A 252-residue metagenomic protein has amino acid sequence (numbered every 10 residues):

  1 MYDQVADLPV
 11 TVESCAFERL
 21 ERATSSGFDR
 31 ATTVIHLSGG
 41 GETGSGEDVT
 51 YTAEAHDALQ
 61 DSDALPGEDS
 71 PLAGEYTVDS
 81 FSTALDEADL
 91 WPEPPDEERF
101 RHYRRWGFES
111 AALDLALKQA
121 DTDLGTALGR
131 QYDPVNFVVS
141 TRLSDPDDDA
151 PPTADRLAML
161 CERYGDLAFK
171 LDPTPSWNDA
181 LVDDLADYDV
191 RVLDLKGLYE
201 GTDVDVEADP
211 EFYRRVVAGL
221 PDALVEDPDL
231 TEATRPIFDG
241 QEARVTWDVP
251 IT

Functional and structural regions predicted by a protein language model:
M1-H56: Structured beta-strand/loop patches that form or line metal/cofactor-binding pockets in enzymes
Y2, S38-G39, T43-A120: Metal- or metallocofactor-binding catalytic centers and their adjacent structured scaffolds across diverse enzyme
R30, Y103, G107, A111 (+2 more regions): Conserved active-site and cofactor/substrate-binding residues in soluble primary-metabolism enzymes
T33, L59-F81, A150-L157, E207-R214: Well-ordered, non-membrane alpha-helical segments in soluble/globular domains
S45, V192, T246: Short hydrophobic-acidic sequence motifs that mark active-site Asp/Glu residues
D121, D229-T231, I251: Conserved mixed alpha/beta catalytic, RNA-binding, or beta-rich assembly cores of soluble enzyme, regulatory
G125-A243: Metal-dependent enolase-superfamily TIM-barrel catalytic cores that perform enediolate-based chemistry
Q241-T252: Shared catalytic-loop signature of beta/alpha-barrel
